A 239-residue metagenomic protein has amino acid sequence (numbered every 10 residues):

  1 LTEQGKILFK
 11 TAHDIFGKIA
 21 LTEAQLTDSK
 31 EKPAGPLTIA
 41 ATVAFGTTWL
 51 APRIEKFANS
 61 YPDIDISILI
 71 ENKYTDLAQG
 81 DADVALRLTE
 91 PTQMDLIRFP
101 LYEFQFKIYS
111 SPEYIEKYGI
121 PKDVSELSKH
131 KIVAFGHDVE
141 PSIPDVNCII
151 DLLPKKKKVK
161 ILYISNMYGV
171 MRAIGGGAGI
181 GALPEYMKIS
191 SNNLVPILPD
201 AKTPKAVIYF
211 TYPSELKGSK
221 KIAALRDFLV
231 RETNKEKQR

Functional and structural regions predicted by a protein language model:
L1-K18: Basic, amphipathic "hinge/linker" alpha-helix immediately C-terminal to the N-terminal HTH DNA-binding motif
L8, K217-R231: Short amphipathic alpha-helical coupling segments at ligand-binding clamshell hinges and other catalytic/signaling
A20-T27: A short, exposed helix-loop element centered on a Lys and neighboring polar residues
K32-L37, S128: Immediate post-signal peptide segment of exported/extracytoplasmic ligand-binding proteins
G35-M94: Central regulatory/effector-binding core of bacterial HTH transcription factors
T38-A40, A85, V133, G181 (+1 more regions): Short, well-ordered beta-strand segments
Q79, P91-I208, K235-R239: C-terminal regulatory
I208-K217: A bilobed periplasmic-binding-protein/Venus flytrap-type ligand-binding module shared by bacterial periplasmic
